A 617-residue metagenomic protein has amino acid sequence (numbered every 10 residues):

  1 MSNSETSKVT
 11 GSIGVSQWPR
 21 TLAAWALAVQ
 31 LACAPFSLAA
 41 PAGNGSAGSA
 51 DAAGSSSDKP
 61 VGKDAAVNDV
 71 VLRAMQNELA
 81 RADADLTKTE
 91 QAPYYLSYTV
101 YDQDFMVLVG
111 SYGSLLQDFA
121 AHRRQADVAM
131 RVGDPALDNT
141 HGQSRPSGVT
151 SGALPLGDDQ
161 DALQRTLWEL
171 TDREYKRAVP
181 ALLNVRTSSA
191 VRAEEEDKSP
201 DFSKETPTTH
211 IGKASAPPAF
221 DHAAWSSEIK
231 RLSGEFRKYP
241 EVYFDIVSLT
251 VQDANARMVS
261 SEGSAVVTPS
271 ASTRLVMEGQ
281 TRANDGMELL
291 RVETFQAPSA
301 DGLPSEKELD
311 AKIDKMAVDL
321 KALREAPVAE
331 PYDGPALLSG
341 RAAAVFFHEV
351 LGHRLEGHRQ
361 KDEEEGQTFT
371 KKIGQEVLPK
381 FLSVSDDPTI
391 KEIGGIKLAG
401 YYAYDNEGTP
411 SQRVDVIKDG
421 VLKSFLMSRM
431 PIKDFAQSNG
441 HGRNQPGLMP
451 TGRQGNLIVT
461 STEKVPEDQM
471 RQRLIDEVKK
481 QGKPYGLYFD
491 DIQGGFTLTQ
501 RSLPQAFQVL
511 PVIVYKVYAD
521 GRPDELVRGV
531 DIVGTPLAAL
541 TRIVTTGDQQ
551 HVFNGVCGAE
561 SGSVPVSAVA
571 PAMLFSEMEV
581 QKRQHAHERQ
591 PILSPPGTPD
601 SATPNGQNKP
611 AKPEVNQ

Functional and structural regions predicted by a protein language model:
M1-W18: N-terminal secretory signal peptides that target proteins for export/translocation
T21-S37: Bacterial N-terminal signal peptides
L38-Y404, T409-Q412, K418-V421, D434 (+7 more regions): Active-site bordering "gate/hinge" segments that shape substrate access to catalytic or cofactor-binding pockets
V292-T294, S428-M430, G529-V530: Residue-level structural signal for beta-strand termini and adjacent loop
T389-L398, A403, S411, R429 (+4 more regions): A glycine- and small/hydrophobic-rich beta-loop-beta segment that serves as a flexible "lid/hinge" or phosphate-binding
G400, T460-A538, N554-S561, P565: Hydrophobic alpha-helical bundle architecture
V414-D415, K516: His/acidic/aromatic-lined binding-pocket segments of jelly-roll/cupin-type domains and related regulatory beta-sandwich
L422-E477: C-terminal, non-catalytic macromolecule-binding modules
